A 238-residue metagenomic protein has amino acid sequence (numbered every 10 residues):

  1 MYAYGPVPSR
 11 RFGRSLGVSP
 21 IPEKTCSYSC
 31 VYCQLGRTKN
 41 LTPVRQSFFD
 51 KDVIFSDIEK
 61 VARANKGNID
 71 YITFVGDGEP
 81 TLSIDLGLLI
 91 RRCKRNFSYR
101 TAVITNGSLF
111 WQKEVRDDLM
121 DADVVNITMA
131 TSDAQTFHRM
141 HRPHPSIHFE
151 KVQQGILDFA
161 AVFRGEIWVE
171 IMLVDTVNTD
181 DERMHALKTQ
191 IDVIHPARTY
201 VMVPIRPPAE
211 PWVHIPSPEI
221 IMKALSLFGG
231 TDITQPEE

Functional and structural regions predicted by a protein language model:
M1-R14, T25, S56, N65 (+1 more regions): Auxiliary Fe-S-binding modules of radical SAM enzymes
F12-D52: Canonical Radical SAM [4Fe-4S] cluster-binding loop centered on the CxxxCxxC motif and its immediate flanking residues
G13-S15, C30, I69, V124 (+2 more regions): Structural motif
C26, G78-I84: Short active-site-adjacent helix-start/loop capping segments
C33-T38, N68-Y71, S132-T136, I167-W168: Short, basic/glycine-rich phosphate-binding loops at helix/coil junctions that contact nucleotide phosphates
R37-F74: Conserved alpha-helical substructure of the radical SAM core
T73-E79, N106-G107: Glycine-rich beta-strand-to-loop/alpha-helix junction loops that act as flexible
L82-M202, R206-P216: Conserved AdoMet/S-adenosylmethionine-binding subsite of the radical SAM
